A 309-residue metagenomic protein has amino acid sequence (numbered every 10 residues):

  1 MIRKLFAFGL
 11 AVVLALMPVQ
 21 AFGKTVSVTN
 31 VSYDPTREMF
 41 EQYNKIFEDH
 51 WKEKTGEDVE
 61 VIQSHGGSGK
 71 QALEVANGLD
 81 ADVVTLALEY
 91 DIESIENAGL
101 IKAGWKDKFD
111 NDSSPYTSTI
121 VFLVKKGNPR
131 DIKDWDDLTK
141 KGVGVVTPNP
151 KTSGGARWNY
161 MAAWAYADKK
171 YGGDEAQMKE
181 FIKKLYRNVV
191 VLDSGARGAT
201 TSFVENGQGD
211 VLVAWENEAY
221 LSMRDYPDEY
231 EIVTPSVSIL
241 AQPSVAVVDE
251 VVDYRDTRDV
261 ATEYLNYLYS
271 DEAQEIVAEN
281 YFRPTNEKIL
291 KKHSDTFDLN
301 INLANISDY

Functional and structural regions predicted by a protein language model:
M1-L5: Positively charged n-region of N-terminal signal peptides that target proteins for export
G23-T152, K292, N300-N302: N-terminal segment of the mature folded domain
V31-Y33, V124-K126, G144-Y171, Y186-V189 (+1 more regions): Short beta-strand->loop
I120-N128, Q242-D259, I276-Y281: A bilobed periplasmic-binding-protein/Venus flytrap-type ligand-binding module shared by bacterial periplasmic
G127-K133, T152, A165-G173, V251-R258: Short helix-loop capping/hinge motifs at secondary-structure junctions, enriched in acidic/polar residues
Y171-S236: Ligand-binding pocket segment of bilobal, Venus flytrap-like solute-binding proteins
V252-Y309: Extracellular/periplasmic juxtamembrane helices and adjacent flexible linkers that interface with membrane partners
